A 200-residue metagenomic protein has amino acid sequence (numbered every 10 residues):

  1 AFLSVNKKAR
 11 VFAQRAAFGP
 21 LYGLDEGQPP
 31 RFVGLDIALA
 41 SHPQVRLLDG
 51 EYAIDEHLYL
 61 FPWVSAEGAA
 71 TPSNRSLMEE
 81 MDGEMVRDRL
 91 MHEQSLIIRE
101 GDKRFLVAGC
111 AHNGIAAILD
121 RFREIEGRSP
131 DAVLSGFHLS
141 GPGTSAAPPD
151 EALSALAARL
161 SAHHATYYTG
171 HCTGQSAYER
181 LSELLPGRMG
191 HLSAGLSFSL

Functional and structural regions predicted by a protein language model:
A1, R10, V86-S95, R99-A194: Cap/insert and terminal regions of metallo-dependent hydrolase folds
A1-R46, G50, V64-S73, A158-T166: Active-site HxH/HxHxD metal-binding segment of metal-dependent hydrolases
A17-L21, S140-G141, L196-S199: Short gly/pro/ser/thr-enriched loop/turn and capping motifs at secondary-structure boundaries
L21, D55, P62, G68-T71 (+2 more regions): Short acidic/glycine-rich loop or secondary-structure boundary segments that cap or lie
E26-Q28, G50-D102: Active-site-proximal loop/helix segment associated with metal-binding centers of metalloenzymes
H42-R46, H57, L184-G190: Active-site regions of enzymes building and remodeling cell-envelope glycoconjugates
E51, S193-F198: Glycine-centered loop/turn motifs
I54-L60, G143, Y178-E179, S199-L200: Short, solvent-exposed polar/charged micro-motifs at secondary-structure junctions
